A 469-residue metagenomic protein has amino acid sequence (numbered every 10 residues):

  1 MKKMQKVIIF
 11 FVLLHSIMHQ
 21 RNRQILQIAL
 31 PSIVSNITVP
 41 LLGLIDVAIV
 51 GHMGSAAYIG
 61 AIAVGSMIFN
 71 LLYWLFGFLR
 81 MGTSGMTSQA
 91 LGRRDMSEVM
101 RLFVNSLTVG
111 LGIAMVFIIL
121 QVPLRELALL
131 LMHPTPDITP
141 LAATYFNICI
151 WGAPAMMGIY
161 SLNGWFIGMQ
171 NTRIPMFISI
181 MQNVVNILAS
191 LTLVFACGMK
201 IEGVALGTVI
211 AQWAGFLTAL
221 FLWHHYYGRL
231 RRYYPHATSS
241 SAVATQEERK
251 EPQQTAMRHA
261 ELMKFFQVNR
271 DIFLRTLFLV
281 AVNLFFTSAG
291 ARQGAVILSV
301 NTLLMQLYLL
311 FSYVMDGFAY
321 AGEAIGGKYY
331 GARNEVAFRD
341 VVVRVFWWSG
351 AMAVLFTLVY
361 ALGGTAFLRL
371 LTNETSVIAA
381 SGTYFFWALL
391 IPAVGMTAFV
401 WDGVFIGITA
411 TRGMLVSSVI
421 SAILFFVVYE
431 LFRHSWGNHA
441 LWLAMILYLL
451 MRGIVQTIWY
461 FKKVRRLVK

Functional and structural regions predicted by a protein language model:
K3-A29, T87-P154, A196-F273, G326-I391 (+1 more regions): Short alpha-helical transmembrane segments in multi-pass integral membrane proteins
N22-L41, I68-L75, W151, F177 (+5 more regions): Residue-level signal for short hydrophobic patches within transmembrane helices of multi-pass membrane transporters
Q27-D46, I148, I159, G168 (+5 more regions): Transmembrane helical elements of multi-pass membrane transporters/channels
S32, N36, A48, G85 (+15 more regions): Transmembrane alpha-helix boundary and packing residues in multipass membrane permease domains and related
L41-G60, L129-P136, T192-M199, F273 (+3 more regions): Helix-terminus/linker motif at the lipid-water interface of multi-pass membrane proteins
H52-S55, Q89, G168, C197 (+3 more regions): Membrane-helix boundary and inter-helical linker elements of multi-pass secondary transporters
I59-I119, M156-I174, V300-L358, M396-T409 (+1 more regions): Small-residue-rich hydrophobic transmembrane alpha-helices
I148-I167, P175-N186, V204-L220, D316-A319 (+3 more regions): Short runs within selected transmembrane alpha-helices of multi-pass transporters and secretion channels
